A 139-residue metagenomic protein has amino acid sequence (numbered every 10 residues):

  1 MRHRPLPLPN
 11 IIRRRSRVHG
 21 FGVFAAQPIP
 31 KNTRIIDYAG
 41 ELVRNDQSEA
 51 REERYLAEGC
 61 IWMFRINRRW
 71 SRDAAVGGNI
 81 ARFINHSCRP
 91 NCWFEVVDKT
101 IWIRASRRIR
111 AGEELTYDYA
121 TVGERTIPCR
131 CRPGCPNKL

Functional and structural regions predicted by a protein language model:
H3-F94: Catalytic cores of histone-lysine modification enzymes
S87-L139: C-terminal SET catalytic tail plus cysteine-rich post-SET Zn-binding segment of SAM-dependent SET-domain
